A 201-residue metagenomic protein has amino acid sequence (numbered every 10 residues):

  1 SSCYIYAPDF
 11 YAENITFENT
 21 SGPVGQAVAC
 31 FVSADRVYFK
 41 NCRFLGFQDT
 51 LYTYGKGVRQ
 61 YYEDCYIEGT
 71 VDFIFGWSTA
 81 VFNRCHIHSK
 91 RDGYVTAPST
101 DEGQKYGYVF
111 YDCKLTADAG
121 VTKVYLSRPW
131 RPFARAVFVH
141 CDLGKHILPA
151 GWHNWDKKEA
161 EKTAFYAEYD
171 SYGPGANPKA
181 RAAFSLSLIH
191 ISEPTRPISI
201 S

Functional and structural regions predicted by a protein language model:
S1-Y11, S21-R36: Extracellular beta-strand-rich solenoid/capping regions of secreted or surface-exposed proteins that bind or remodel
Y6, E13, E18, S33 (+8 more regions): Feature marks extracellular polysaccharide-active and adherence modules
A7-F10, A34, V58, S78 (+1 more regions): Small-residue (G/S/T/A) turn/hinge positions that recur once per unit in extracellular repeat modules
A12, V37-K40, Q60-Y62, F82-C85 (+3 more regions): All-beta strand scaffolds that present successive hydrophobic residues in beta-strands
A29, D49-Y111: Active-site cradle of extracellular carbohydrate-active enzymes
Y111-V124, R131, A136-V137, G144-K145: Extended serine/threonine-enriched, polar tracts that run as long, contiguous segments within proteins
A134-K158, A176-A183: C-terminal transmembrane module of eukaryotic multi-pass membrane proteins
I189-I200: Single conserved hydrophobic/aromatic residue that forms the stacking wall/gate of nucleotide- or nucleobase-binding
